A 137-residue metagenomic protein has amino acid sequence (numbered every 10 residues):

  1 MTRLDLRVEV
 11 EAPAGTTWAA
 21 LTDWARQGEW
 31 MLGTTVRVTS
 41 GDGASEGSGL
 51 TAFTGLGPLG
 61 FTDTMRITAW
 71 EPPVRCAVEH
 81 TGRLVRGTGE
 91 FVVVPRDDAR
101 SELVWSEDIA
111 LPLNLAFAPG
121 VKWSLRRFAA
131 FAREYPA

Functional and structural regions predicted by a protein language model:
M1-R7, G15, G49, G60-T62 (+3 more regions): Intrinsic-disorder/low-complexity, polar/charged segments enriched in Ser/Thr/Lys/Arg/Asp/Glu/Gln
M1-S45: Hydrophobic ligand-binding cavity/cleft-lining segments
D5-L6, V36-T39, G55, H80 (+1 more regions): Anionic, Ser/Thr-rich low-complexity intrinsically disordered regions
L6-V8, D63-A69, H80, T88-P95: Hydrophobic/aromatic beta-strand elements that line small-molecule binding cavities or substrate pockets in beta-rich
E11-G15, G43-A44, T68-P73, V92-E102: A short, structured loop/turn motif at beta-sheet edges
S48-G55, C76-G82: Short beta-strand segments that buttress and anchor functional surface loops
L56-G60, T68-R75, L84: Short, charged/polar surface micro-motifs in flexible loops or helix N-caps
A77-A130, A137: Beta-strand/loop substructures that line and gate deep hydrophobic ligand-binding cavities in soluble
